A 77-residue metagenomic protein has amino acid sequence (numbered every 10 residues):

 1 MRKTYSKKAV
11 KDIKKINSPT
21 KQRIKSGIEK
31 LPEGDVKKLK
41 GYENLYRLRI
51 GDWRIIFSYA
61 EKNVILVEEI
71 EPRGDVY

Functional and structural regions predicted by a protein language model:
R2-T4, K11, Q22, I50-W53 (+1 more regions): Enriched for short, Lys/Arg-rich terminal
N17, E43, E69-E71: Short, flexible helix/strand-to-coil boundary loops that buttress conserved ligand/catalytic motifs in alpha/beta
S26-L48, G74: A short, surface-exposed loop/turn module that caps and links secondary-structure elements
